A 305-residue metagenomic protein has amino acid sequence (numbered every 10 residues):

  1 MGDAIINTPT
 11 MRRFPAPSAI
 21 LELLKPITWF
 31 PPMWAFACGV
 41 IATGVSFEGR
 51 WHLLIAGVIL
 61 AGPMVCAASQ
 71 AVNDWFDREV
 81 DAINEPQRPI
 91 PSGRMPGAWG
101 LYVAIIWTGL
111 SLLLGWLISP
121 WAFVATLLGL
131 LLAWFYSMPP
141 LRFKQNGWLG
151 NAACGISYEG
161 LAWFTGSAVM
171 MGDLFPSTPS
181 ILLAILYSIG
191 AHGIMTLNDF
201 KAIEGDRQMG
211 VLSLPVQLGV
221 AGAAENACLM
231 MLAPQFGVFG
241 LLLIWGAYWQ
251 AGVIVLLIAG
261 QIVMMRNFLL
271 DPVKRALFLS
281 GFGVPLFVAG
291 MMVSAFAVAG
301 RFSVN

Functional and structural regions predicted by a protein language model:
M1-N305: Multi-pass alpha-helical membrane architecture of UbiA-family and related isoprenoid/lipid prenyltransferases
